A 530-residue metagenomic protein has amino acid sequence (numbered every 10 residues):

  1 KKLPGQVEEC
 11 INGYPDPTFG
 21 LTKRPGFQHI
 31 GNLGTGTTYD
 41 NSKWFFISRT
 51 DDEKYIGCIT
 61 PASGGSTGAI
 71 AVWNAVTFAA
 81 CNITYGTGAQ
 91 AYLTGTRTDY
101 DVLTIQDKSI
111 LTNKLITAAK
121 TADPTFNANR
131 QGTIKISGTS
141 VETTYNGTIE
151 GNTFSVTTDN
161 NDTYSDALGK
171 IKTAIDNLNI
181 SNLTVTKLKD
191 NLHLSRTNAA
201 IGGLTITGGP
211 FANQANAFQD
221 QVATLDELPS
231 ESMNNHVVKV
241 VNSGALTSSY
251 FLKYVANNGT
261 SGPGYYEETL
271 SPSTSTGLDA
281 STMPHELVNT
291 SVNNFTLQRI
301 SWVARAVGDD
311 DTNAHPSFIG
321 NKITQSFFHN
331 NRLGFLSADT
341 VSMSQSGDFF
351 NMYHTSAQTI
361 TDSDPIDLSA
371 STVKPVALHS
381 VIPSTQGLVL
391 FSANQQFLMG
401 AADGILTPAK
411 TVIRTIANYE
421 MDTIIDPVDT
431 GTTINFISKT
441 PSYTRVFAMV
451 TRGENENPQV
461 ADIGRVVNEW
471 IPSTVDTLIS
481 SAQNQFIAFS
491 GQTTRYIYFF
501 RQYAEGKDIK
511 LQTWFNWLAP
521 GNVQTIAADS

Functional and structural regions predicted by a protein language model:
K1-F78, T224-A377, S438-N457: N-terminal beta-propeller domains
G26-T35, N82, G88-Y92, D311-H315 (+4 more regions): A short beta-strand motif characteristic of beta-propeller blades
D40, I105-Q106, K322, H329 (+4 more regions): Repetitive beta-strand solenoid architecture
D40-F45, D52-K54, C58-D107, N113 (+3 more regions): Extended, beta-strand-rich, solvent-exposed assembly scaffolds of outer structural proteins
F45-S48, Y100-T104, T125, N182-K187 (+7 more regions): Short, exposed beta-strand/loop patches in secreted or surface proteins that constitute
D52-K54, Q106-D107, N330-N331, T385-Q386 (+2 more regions): Short coil/turn segments that connect the beta-strands within blades of beta-propeller domains
A118-R130, T340-T355, N394-I405: Amphipathic alpha-helical scaffolding segments
T340, G347, S369-S530: Beta-sheet-dominated scaffold domains
